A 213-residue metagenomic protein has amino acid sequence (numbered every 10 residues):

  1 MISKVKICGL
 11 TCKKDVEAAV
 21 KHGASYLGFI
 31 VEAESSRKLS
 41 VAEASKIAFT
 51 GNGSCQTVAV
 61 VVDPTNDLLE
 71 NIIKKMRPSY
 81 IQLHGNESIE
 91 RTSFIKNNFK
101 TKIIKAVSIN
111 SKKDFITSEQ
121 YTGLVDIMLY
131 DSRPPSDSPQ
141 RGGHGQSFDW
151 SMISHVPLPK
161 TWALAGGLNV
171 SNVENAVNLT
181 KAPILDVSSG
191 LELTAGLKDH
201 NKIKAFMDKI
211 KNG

Functional and structural regions predicted by a protein language model:
M1-I184, S189-G213: Conserved N-terminal beta1-alpha1 strand-loop-helix module at the mouth
